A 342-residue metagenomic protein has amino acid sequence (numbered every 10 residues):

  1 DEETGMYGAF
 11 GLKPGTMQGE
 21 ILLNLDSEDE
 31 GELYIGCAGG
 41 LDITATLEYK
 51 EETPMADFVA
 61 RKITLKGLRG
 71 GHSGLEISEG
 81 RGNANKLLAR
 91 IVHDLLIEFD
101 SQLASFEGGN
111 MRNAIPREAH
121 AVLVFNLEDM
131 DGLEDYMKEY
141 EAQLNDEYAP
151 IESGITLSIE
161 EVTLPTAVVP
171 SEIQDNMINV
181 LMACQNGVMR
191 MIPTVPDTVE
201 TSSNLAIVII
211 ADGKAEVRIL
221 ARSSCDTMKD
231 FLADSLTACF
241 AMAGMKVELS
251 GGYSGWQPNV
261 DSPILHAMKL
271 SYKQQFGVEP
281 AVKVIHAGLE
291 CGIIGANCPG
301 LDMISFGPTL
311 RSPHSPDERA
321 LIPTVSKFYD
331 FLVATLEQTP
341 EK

Functional and structural regions predicted by a protein language model:
D1-A56, A104, I192-P196, E200 (+1 more regions): Acidic/histidine-rich catalytic neighborhood of metal-dependent amide-processing enzymes
D1-M6, S27-E30, R69, Y253-S254 (+1 more regions): Acidic, glycine-rich active-site loops and adjacent beta-strand->loop/helix elements that engage anionic groups
P14-G15, G80-E98, F125-M130, E172-M182 (+5 more regions): His/Asp/Glu-rich mid-to-C-terminal helical/loop segments that flank catalytic regions of hydrolases
G36, T53-F58, I77-E107, L127-S202 (+1 more regions): Acidic-enriched catalytic cores of C-N bond-cleaving enzymes acting on peptides and small amides
E76, N83-N85, R90-F106, P258-L301: Active-site-adjacent substrate-binding region of metalloamidase/peptidase-like peptide-processing proteins
V122, T156-V168, N204-V208, E216-D226 (+1 more regions): A short beta-alpha structural unit
V180-A183, G187-S250: Non-catalytic terminal/interface segments that mediate subunit docking, oligomerization, and allosteric communication
P193, E200-A215, L220, F276-A334: Zn-dependent metallopeptidase/amidohydrolase metal-coordination segment
